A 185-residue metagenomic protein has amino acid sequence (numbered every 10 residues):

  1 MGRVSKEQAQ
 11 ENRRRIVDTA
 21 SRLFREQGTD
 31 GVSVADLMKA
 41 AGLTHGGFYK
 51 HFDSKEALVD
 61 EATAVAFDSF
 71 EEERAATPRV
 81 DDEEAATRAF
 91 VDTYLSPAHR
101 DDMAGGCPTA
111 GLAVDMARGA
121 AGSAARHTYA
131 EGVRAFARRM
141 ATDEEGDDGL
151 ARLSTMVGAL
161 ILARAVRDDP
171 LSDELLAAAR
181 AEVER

Functional and structural regions predicted by a protein language model:
M1-E11: N-terminal intrinsically disordered/low-complexity leader segments
A9, T87, D148-R152: Short amphipathic alpha-helix in the helical subdomain of ABC transporter nucleotide-binding domains
R15, L23-A57, E61: Helix-turn-helix
E61, A75-G106: Hydrophobic alpha-helical connector segments
A64-F70: Short, basic, alpha-helical segments at the C-terminal edge of helix-turn-helix-like DNA-binding modules
A86-F90, R100-A130: Amphipathic alpha-helical segments used for helix-helix packing
F90-Y94, T109-A113, R152-A159: Short alpha-helical scaffolding segments that buttress acidic/His motifs in well-ordered protein cores
A120-R134, A141-R185: Hydrophobic/aromatic-rich alpha-helical bundle segments in the mid-to-C-terminal region
